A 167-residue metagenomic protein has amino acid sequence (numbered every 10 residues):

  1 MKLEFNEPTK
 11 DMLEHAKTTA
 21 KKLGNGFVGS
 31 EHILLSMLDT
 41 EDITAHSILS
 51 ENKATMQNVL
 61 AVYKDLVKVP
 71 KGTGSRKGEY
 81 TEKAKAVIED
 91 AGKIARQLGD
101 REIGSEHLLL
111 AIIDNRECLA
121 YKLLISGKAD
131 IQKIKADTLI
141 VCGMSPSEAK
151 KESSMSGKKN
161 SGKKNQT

Functional and structural regions predicted by a protein language model:
M1-T167: Histone-fold recognition with a strong bias for associated Lys/Arg-rich disordered tails
